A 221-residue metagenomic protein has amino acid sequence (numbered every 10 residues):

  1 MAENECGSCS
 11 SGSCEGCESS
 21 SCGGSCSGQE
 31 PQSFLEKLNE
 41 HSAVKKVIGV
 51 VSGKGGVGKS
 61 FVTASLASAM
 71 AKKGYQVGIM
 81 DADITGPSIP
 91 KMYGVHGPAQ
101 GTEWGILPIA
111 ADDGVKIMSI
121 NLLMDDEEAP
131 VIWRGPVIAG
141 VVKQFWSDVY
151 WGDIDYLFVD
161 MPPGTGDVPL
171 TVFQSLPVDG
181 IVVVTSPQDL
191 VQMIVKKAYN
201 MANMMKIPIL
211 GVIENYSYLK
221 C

Functional and structural regions predicted by a protein language model:
A2-E36: Cysteine-cluster motifs in flexible loop/terminal segments that predominantly coordinate metals
H41, G86, G135-K143, G166 (+2 more regions): Amphipathic alpha-helical transducer elements in NTP-driven molecular machines
H41, K46-I84, Y199: Walker A/P-loop phosphate-binding motif and the immediately C-terminal alpha-helix
V44, G55, D81, I89 (+5 more regions): Residue-level signature of catalytic and energy-coupling elements of molecular machines, predominantly ATP/GTP-dependent
S68, K72, S147, Q174: Short, well-ordered alpha-helices that flank and scaffold nucleotide-derived cofactor binding pockets
Q76-V77, A82-E128, I132, A139: Phosphate-binding loop that captures ATP/GTP phosphates
M124-V172: Phosphate-binding/switch loop-helix module in NTP-utilizing enzymes
D155-Y156, P162-C221: Conserved catalytic-core segment of NTP-binding enzymes
